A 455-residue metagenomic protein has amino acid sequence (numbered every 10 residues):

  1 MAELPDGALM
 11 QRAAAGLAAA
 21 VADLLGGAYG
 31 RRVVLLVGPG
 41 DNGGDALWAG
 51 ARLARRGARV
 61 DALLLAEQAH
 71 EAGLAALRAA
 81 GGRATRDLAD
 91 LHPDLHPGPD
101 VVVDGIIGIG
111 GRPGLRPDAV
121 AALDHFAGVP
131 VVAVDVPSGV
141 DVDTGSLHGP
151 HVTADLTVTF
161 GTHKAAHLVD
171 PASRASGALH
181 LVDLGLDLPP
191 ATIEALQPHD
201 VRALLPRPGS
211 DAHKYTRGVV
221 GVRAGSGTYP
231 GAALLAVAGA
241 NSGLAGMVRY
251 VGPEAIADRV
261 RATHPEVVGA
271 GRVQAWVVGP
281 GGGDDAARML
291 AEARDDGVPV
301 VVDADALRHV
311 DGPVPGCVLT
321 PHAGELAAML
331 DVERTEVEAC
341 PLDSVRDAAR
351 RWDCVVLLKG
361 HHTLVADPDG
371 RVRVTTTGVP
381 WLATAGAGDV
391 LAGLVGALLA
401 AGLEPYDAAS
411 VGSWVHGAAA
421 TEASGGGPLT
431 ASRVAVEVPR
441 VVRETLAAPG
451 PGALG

Functional and structural regions predicted by a protein language model:
M1-L65, A154-L156, H163-A304, R308-V318 (+2 more regions): Small-residue (G/A/S/T)-rich helix-start motifs and N-terminal tracts that mark the onset
A18-I106, G114-V134, P299: Nucleotide and nucleotide-moiety/phosphate-recognizing core
A76, A84-T85, H148, H180 (+2 more regions): Polar low-complexity intrinsically disordered regions enriched in Ser/Thr and small residues
G81-A89, S138-V142, V201-P206, V301-L307: Short gly/ser/thr-rich secondary-structure transition/capping motifs
D100-V101, I106-I193: Internal gly/pro-rich beta-alpha loop/helix module that stabilizes soluble enzyme cofactors or their anionic handles
